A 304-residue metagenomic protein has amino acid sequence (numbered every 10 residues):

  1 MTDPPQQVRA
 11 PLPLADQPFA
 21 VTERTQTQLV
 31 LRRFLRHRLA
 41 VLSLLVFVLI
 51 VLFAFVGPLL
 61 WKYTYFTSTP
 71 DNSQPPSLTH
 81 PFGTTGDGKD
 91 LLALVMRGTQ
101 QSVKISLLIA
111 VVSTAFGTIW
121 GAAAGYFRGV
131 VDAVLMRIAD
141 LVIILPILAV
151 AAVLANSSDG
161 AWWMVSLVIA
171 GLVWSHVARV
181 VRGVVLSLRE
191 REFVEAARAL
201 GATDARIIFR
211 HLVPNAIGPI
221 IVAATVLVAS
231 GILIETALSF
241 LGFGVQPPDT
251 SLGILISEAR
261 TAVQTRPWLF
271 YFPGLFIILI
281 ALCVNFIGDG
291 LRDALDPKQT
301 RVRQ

Functional and structural regions predicted by a protein language model:
M1-T118, A122-A123, G129-V130, I144 (+6 more regions): Gly/Trp-centered helix-boundary motif
L12-P13, Q101-I105, W120, D132-M136 (+6 more regions): Short alpha-helical transmembrane interface motifs in multi-pass membrane proteins
E23, T84, F127, D159 (+7 more regions): Residue-level signature of the cytosolic catalytic core of signaling kinases
Q28, K89-K104, L108, R128-M136 (+2 more regions): Amphipathic cytosolic juxtamembrane alpha-helices at the membrane-cytosol interface of multi-pass membrane transporters
I50-A54, A155-N156, I169-S175, V226 (+1 more regions): Alpha-helical transmembrane segments of multi-pass membrane proteins
A54, P58, K62, A122-Y126 (+7 more regions): Transmembrane helix-loop junction
P81, T85, L91, A115-G117 (+2 more regions): Generic hydrophobic transmembrane alpha-helix motif, especially the helices
I143, L154-S158, I169, V184-V185 (+3 more regions): Glycine-rich helix-loop "coupling/hinge" segments at transmembrane-helix boundaries in multipass transporters
